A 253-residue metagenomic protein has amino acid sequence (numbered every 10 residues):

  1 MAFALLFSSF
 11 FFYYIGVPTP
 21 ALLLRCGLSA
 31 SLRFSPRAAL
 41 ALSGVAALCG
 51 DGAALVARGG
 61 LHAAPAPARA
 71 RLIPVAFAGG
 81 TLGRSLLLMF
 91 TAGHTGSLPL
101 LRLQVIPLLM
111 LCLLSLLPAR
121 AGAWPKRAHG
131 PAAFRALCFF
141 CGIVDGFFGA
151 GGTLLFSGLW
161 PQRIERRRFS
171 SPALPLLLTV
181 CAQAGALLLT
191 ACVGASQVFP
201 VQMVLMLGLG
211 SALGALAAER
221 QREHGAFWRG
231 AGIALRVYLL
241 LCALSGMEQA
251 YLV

Functional and structural regions predicted by a protein language model:
M1-P18, R25-R37, V56-G146, Q162 (+1 more regions): Juxtamembrane transmembrane-helix boundary motif
V17-P20, G152: Gly/Ser-rich catalytic serine loop of serine hydrolases
L22-C26, L154-L155: A generic alpha-helix surface/boundary motif
L42-A57: Transmembrane alpha-helices of multi-pass small-molecule transport proteins
S43-A47, P175-T179, M203-V204, G208: Short hydrophobic/aromatic, small-residue-rich stretches within specific transmembrane helices of secondary active
A132-T190: Structural signal for alpha-helical transmembrane segments and their flanking helix-loop junctions in multi-pass
